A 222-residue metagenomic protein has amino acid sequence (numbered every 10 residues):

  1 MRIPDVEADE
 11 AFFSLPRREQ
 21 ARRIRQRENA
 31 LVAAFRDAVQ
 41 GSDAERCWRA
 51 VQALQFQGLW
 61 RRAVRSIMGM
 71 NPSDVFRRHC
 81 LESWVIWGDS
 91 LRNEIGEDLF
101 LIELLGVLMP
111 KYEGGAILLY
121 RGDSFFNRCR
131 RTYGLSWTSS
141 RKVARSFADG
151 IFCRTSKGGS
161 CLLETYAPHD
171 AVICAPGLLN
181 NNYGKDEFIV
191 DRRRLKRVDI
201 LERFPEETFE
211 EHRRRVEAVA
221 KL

Functional and structural regions predicted by a protein language model:
M1-I117, F125-L135, R141-L222: Conserved NAD+-utilizing ADP-ribose enzyme module
